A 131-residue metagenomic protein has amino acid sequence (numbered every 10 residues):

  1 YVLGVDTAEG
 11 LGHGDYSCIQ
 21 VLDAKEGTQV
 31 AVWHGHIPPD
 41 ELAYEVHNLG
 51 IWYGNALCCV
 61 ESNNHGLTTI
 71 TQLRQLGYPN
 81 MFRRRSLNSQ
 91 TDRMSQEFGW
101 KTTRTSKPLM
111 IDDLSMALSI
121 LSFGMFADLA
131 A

Functional and structural regions predicted by a protein language model:
Y1-R104, P108-A131: RNase H-like, metal-dependent nuclease domains and their acidic two-metal-ion catalytic environment used
